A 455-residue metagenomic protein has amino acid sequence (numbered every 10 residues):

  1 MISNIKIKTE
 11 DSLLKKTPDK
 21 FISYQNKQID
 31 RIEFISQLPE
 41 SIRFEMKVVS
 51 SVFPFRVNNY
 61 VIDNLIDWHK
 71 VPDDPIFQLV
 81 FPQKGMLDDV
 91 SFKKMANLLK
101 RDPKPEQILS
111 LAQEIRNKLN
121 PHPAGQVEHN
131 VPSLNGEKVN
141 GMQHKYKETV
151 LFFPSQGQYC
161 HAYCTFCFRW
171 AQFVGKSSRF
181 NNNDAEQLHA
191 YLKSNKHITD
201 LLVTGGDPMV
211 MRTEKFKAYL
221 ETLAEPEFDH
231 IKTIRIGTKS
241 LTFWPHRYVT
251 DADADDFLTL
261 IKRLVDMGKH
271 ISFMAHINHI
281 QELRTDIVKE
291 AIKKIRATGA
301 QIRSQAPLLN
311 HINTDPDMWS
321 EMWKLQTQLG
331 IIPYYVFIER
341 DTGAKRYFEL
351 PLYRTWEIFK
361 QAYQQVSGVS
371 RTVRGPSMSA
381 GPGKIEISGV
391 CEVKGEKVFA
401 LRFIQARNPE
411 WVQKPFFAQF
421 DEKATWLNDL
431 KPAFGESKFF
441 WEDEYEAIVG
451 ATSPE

Functional and structural regions predicted by a protein language model:
M1-H144: Flexible, acidic/Gly-rich N-terminal and inter-domain linker regions that tether and position cofactor-handling modules
I2-I7, S12, R354-E455: C-terminal accessory extensions appended to soluble enzyme cores
P54-F55, P208-V210, T342, S377: Gly/Ser/Thr-rich loops at beta-strand to alpha-helix junctions that form or flank small-molecule/cofactor-binding
V61, C164, Y334: Conserved, mostly hydrophobic/aromatic
S91-F153, F166-G268: Conserved Radical SAM active-site core
S155-Y163: Cysteine-centered iron-sulfur cluster-binding motifs in ferredoxin-type domains/subunits of redox enzymes
Y159, L241, N278-I280, L309 (+3 more regions): Short, glycine-/Ser/Thr-/acidic-enriched flexible segments
E186-K193, M209-R354, I358-V366: Conserved AdoMet/S-adenosylmethionine-binding subsite of the radical SAM
